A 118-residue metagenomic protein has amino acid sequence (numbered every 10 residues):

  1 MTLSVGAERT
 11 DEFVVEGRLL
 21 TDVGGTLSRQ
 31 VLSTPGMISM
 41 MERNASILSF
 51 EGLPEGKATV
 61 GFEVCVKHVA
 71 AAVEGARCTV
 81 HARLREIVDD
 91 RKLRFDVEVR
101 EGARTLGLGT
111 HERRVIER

Functional and structural regions predicted by a protein language model:
M1-S33: Catalytic strand-loop segment that frames the active site of acyl-thioester-processing enzymes
S4-T10, E63, R77-T79, K92-R94 (+1 more regions): Intrinsic-disorder/low-complexity, polar/charged segments enriched in Ser/Thr/Lys/Arg/Asp/Glu/Gln
T10-E16, K67, E112-R114: Generic structural detector for well-ordered beta-strands
L27-Q30, I38, L53: Intrinsically disordered, low-complexity, positively charged segments
L32-G36, R94: Residues at secondary-structure transition points
S39-R43, I47: Short, residue-level hotspots on alpha-helical faces of the histone-fold and other alpha-helical interaction modules
S46-T79, L84: Hydrophobic beta-strand-centered segment that forms part of the acyl-chain substrate-binding groove
V73-E74, H81-R118: HotDog/MaoC-like acyl-thioester-processing domains
